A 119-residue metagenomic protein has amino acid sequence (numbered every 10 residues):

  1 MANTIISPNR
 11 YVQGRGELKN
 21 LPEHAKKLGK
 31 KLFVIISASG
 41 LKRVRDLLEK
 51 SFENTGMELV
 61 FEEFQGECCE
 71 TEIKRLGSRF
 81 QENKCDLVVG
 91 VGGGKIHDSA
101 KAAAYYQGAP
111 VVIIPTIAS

Functional and structural regions predicted by a protein language model:
M1-L87: ATP/NTP phosphate-donor binding region
E70-S119: Glycine/threonine-rich beta-strand-loop-alpha-helix active-site module that forms ligand/phosphate-binding
